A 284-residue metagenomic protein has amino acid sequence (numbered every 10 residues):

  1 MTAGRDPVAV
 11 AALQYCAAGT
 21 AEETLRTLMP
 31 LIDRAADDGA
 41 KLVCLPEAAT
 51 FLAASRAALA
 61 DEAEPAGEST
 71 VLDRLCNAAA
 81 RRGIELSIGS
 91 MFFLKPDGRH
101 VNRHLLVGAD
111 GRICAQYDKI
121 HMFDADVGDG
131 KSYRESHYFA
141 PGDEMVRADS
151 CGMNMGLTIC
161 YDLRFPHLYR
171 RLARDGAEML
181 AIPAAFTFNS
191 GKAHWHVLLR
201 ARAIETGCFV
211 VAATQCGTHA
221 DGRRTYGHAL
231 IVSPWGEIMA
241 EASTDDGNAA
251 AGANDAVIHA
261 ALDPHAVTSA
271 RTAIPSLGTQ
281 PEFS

Functional and structural regions predicted by a protein language model:
T2-V10, R147-G156, M179: Beta-strand-turn-beta hairpins that frame and shape the catalytic cleft of phosphate-ester-processing enzymes
Q14-G19: Short polar catalytic/cofactor-binding loops
A21-E22, R26-D110, Q116, T187-C208: Cys-nucleophile CN-hydrolase/nitrilase-fold catalytic domain and related Cys-dependent amidase chemistry that acts on
F51, R56, L105, Q116-F123 (+2 more regions): Short beta->alpha transition motifs characteristic of CBS
A66-S87, N154, C160-I258: CN hydrolase (nitrilase-like) catalytic-core segments centered on the catalytic cysteine and neighboring Lys/Glu
I88-S90, R103-L106, V146-A148, A229-I231 (+1 more regions): Short beta-strand scaffold segments in enzyme catalytic cores
K95-D175, F188-K192, V197, S269 (+1 more regions): Active-site catalytic loop in hydrolytic enzyme cores
V257-S284: Short, basic/aromatic-enriched C-terminal tail that caps enzymatic domains
